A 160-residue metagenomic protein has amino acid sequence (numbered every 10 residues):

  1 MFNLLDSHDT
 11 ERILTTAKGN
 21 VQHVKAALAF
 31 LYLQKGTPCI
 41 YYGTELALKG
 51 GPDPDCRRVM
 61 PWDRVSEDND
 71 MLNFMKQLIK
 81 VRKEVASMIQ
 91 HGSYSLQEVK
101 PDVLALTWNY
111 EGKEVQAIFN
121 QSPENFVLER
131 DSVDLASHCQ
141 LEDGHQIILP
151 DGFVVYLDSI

Functional and structural regions predicted by a protein language model:
M1-D55, K100, A117, Q121-S122: Conserved alpha/beta catalytic core and glycan-binding cleft of carbohydrate-active enzymes
H8, L78, Q116, D151 (+1 more regions): A residue-level signal for conserved active-site and pocket-lining positions in enzyme catalytic cores
Q22-A26, N73-K76, G112, G152: Feature representing long, continuous alpha-helical segments
L33-G36, E111-K113, L149-P150: Short, well-ordered loop/turn elements at secondary-structure boundaries
Y41-Y42, L48-G51, C56-V115, Q121-S122: Glycan-recognition and catalytic regions of carbohydrate-active enzymes
E124-L141: Beta-strand-rich binding/interaction modules
E142-I160: C-terminal beta-strand-rich structural cap/linker in extracellular carbohydrate-active enzymes
